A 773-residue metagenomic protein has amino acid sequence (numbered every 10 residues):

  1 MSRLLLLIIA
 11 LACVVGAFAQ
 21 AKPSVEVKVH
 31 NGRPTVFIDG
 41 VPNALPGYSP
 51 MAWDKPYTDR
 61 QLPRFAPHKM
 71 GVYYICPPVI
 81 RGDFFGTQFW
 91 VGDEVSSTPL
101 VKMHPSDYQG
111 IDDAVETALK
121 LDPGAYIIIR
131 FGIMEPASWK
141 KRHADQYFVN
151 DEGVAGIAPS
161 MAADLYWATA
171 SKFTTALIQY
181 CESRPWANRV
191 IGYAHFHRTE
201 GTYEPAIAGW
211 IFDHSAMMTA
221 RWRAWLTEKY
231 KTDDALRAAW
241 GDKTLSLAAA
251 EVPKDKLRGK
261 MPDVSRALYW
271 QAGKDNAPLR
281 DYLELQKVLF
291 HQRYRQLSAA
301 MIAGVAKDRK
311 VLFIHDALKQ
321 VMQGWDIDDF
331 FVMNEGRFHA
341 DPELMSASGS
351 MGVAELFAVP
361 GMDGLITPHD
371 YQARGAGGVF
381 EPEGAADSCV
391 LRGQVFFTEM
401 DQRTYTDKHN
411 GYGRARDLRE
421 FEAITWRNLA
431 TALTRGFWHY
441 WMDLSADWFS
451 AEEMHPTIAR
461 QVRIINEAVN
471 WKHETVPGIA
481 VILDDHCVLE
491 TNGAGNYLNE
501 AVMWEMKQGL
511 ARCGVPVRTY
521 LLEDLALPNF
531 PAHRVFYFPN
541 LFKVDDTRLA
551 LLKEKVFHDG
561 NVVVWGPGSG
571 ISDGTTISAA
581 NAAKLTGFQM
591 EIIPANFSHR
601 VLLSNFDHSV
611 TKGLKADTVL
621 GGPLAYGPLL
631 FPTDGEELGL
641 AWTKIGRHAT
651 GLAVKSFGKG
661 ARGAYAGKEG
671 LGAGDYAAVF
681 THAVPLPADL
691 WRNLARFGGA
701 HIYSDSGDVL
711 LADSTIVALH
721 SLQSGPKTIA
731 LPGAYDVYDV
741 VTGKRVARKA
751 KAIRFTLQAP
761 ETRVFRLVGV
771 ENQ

Functional and structural regions predicted by a protein language model:
L6-G16: Bacterial N-terminal signal peptides
Q20-F65, A468-W471: N-terminal carbohydrate-binding accessory modules
A44-A52, C76-Y108, E152-K172, G273-Q292 (+7 more regions): The substrate-binding groove and active-site-proximal loops of carbohydrate-active enzymes, especially glycoside
K55-P56, L344-L356, G509-N529: A short, well-structured beta->alpha microelement
T58-E152, A168-T169, I178-Y180, L297-S298 (+2 more regions): Aromatic-lined substrate-binding rim segments of carbohydrate-active enzymes
G132, K140-D363, P368, V379 (+1 more regions): Polysaccharide-binding and catalytic clefts of secreted carbohydrate-active enzymes
K307, L312-E505, I592-L629, L638-W642 (+5 more regions): Hydrophobic targeting/anchoring helices
F421-E422, P539-Q773: A conserved amphipathic helix/loop scaffold that creates a polar/acidic microenvironment used either to coordinate
